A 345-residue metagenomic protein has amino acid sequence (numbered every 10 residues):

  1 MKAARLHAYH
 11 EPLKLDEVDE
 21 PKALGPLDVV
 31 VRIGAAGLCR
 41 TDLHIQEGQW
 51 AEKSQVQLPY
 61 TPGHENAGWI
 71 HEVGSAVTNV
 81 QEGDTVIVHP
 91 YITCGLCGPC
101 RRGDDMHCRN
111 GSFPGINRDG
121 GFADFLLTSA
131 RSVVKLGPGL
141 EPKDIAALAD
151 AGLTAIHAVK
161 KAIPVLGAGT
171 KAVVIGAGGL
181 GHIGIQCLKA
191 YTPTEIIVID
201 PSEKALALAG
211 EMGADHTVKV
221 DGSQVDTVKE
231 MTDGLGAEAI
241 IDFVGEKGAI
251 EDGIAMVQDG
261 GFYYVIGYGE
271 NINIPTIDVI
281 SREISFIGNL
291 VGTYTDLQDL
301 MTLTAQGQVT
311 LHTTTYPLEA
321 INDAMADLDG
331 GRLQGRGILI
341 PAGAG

Functional and structural regions predicted by a protein language model:
P21-A36, W50-G98, S132, G137-L140: Glycine-rich beta-strand-centered segment in the early N-terminal region that forms part of a ligand/cofactor-binding
R32, E251-A255, Y294-G345: C-terminal hydrophobic helical "lid"/dimerization subdomain of Rossmann-like NAD(P)H-dependent oxidoreductases
Q55, C94-I175: NAD(P)H dinucleotide-binding glycine-rich loop of Rossmann-like/cofactor-binding domains, especially the beta1-alpha1
G83, A123, G169, A214 (+3 more regions): Local beta-strand N-terminus motif with an aromatic residue
P138-G222, D226-T227: Mid-domain Rossmann-like dinucleotide-binding core that forms the NAD(H)/NADP(H) cofactor-binding site
I163-T170, L206-I287, A344-G345: Glycine-rich cofactor phosphate-binding loops and adjacent beta1-alpha1 units of small-molecule cofactor enzyme domains
S202, G269, G292: Residues in the short beta-alpha loop(s) of Rossmann-like NAD(P)-binding domains
F262-Y264, I274-T314: Rossmann-fold dehydrogenase core element
